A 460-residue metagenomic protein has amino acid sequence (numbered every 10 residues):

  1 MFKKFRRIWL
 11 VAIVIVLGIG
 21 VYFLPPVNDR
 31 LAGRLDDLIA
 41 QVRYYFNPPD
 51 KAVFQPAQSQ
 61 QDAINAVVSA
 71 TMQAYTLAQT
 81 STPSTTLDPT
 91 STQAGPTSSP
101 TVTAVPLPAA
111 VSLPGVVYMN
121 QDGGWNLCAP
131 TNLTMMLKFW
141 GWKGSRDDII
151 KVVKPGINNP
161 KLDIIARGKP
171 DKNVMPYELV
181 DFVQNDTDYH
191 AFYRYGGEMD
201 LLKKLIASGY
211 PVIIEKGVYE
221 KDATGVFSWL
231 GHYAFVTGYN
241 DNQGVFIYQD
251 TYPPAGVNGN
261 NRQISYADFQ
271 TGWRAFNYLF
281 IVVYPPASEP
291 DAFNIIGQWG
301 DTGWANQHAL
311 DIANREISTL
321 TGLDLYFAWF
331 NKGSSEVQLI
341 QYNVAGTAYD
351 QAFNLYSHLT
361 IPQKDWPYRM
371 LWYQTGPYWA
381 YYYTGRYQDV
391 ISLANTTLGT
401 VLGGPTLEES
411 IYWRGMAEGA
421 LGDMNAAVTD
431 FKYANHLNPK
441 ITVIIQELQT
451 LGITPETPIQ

Functional and structural regions predicted by a protein language model:
D36-V111, Y433, T454-Q460: Ser/Thr-rich, Proline-interspersed low-complexity disordered segments
V102-G196, A275-Y278, Y284-D311, N331 (+4 more regions): Cysteine-nucleophile protease catalytic domains, especially the papain-like/related folds used in DUB/UBL proteases
Y195-Q249: Active-site-adjacent substructure of cysteine-protease-like catalytic cores
F227-S228, Y239-L339, V344, D350-Q351: Noncatalytic regulatory segments and standalone regulatory/sensor domains
S334-V344, D350-W413: Alpha-helical adaptor scaffolds
Q338, Y383, A420, T450-T454: Register position in tetratricopeptide repeats
A426-Q460: Terminal, low-structured helical/coil segments at or just beyond the last alpha-helical repeat
